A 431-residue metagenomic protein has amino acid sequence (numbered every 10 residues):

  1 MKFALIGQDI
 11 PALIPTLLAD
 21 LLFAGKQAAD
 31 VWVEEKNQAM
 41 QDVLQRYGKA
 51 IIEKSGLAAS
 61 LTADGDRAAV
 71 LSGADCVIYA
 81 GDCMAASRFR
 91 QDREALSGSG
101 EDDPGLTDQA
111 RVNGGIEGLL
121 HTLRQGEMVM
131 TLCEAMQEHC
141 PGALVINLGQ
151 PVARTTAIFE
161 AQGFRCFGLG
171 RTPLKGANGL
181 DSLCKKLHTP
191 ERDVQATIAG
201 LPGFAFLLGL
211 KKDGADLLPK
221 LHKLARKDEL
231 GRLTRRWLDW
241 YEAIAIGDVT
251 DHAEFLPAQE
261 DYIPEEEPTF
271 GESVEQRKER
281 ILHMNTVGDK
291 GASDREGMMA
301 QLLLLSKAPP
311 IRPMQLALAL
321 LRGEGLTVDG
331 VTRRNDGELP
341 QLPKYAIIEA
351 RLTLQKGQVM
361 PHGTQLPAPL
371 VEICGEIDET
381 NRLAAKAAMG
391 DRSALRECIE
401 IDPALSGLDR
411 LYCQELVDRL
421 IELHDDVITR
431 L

Functional and structural regions predicted by a protein language model:
M1-E34: N-terminal Rossmann-like dinucleotide-binding module
I10, K36-M40, P173: Helix N-cap at the beta1-alpha1 junction of Rossmann-like dinucleotide-binding domains, i.e., the first residues
L22-S55: Glycine-rich phosphate-binding loop and adjoining beta1-alpha1-beta2 segment of Rossmann-like nucleotide-binding folds
S60-G73: Short acidic low-complexity segments
L71-G81: N-terminal Rossmann-like NAD(P) cofactor-binding module of classical short-chain dehydrogenase/reductase
S87-A161: Rossmann-fold NAD(P)-binding glycine/threonine-rich loop
L144-K212: Rossmann-fold dinucleotide-binding core
L183-L431: Long, compositionally biased stretches enriched for glycine and/or charged residues
